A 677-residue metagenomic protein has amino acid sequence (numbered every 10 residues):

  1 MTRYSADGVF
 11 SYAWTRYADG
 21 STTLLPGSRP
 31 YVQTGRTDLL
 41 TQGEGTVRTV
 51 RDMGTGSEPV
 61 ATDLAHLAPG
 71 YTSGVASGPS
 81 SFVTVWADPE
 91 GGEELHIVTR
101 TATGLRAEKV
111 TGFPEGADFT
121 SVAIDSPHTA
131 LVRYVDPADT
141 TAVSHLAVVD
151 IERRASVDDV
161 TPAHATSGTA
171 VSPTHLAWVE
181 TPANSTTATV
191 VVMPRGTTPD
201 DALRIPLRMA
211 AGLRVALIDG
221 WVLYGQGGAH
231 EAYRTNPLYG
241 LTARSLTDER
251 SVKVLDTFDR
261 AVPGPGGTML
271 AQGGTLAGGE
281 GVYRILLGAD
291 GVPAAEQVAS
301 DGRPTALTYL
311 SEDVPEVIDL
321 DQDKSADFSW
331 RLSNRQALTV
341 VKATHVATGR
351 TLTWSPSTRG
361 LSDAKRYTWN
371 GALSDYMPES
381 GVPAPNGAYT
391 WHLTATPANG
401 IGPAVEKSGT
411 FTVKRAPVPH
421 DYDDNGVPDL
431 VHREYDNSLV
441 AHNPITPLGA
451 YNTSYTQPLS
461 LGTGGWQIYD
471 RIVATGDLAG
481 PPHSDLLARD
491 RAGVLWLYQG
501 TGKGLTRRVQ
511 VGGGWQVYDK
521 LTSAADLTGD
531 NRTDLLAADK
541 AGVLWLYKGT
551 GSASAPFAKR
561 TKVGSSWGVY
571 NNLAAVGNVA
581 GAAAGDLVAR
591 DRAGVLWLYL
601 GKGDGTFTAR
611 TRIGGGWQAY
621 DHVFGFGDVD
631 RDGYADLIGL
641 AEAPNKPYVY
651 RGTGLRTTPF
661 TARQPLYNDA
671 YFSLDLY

Functional and structural regions predicted by a protein language model:
M1-S28, G43-A68, D88-P114, P137-T161 (+7 more regions): Surface-exposed loop/turn elements that mediate protein-protein interactions on large endomembrane-trafficking
M1-V9, V32-E44, V75-D88, P127-P137 (+9 more regions): Short beta-strand elements that form the blades of beta-propeller/WD-repeat-like and other beta-sheet-rich scaffold
L24-T37, A65-S80, P114-P127, P162-T174 (+8 more regions): Repeated scaffold domains used in trafficking and secretory/extracellular systems, primarily beta-propellers
V110-F113, T161-P162, L207, D256-T257 (+2 more regions): Solvent-exposed serine/threonine-rich low-complexity stretches and specific carbohydrate-binding patches
H128-T235, T528, A537-G625: Eukaryotic tandem repeat interaction scaffolds
V160-S172, W178-E180, I205-H230, Y239 (+7 more regions): Hydrophobic multi-pass inner-membrane translocation pores used for secretion and envelope-lipid/glycan export
D301-Q336, R359-D363, Y367-N399, A404 (+1 more regions): Trp/Gly-enriched beta-strand/coil motifs that build multi-repeat beta-propeller-like domains and related W-rich binding
L332-T351: Solvent-exposed loop/turn segments flanking beta-strands in beta-repeat/beta-sandwich domains
